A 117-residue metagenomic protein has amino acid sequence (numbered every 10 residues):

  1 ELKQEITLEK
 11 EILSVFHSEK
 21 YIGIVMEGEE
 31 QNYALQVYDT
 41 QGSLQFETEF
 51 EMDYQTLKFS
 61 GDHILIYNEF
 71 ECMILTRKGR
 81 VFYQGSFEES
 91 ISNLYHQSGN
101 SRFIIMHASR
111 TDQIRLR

Functional and structural regions predicted by a protein language model:
E1, Y38-Q41, T76-R80, R117: Short loop/turn segments that connect beta-strands within beta-propeller blades
E1-E29, S109: Extracytoplasmic beta-rich ectodomain segments of secreted or membrane-anchored proteins
L2-T7, G42-E49, R80-S86: A short beta-strand motif characteristic of beta-propeller blades
T7-E19, E49-D62, E89-S101: Repeated scaffold domains used in trafficking and secretory/extracellular systems, primarily beta-propellers
Y21-V25, I64-L65, I104: Structural core positions within WD40/WD-like beta-propeller blades
E27-N32, I66: Short, solvent-exposed loop/turn segments at conserved positions within beta-propeller repeat blades
E30-Q36, E71-L75, R110-R117: Structural motif
R77, V81-F82, S86-R117: Blade-level signature of beta-propeller repeat domains, shared across WD40, Kelch, NHL, RCC1 and BNR/Asp-box propellers
